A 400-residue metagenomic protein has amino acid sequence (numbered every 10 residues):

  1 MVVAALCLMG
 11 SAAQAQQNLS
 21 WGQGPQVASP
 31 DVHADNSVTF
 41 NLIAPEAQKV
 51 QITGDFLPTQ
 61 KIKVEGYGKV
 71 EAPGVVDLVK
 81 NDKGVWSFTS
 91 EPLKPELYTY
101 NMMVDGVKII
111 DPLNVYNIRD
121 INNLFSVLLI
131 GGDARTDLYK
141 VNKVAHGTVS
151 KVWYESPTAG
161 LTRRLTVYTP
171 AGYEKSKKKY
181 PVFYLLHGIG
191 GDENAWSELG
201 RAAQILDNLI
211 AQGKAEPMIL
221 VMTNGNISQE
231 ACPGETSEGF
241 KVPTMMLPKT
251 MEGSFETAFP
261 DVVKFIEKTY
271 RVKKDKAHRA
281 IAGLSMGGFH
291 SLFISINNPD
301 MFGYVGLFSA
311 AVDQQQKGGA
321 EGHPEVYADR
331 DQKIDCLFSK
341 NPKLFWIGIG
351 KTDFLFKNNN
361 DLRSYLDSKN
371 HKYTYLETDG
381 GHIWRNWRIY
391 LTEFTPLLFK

Functional and structural regions predicted by a protein language model:
M1-S11: Bacterial N-terminal signal peptides
A15-P25: A general sequence property marking short-to-moderate contiguous segments in secreted/outer-membrane adhesion
N18-S20, V32-K400: Non-catalytic cap/lid and distal C-terminal segments of serine-dependent acyl enzymes
V27-D31: Short beta-strand segments of immunoglobulin-like
